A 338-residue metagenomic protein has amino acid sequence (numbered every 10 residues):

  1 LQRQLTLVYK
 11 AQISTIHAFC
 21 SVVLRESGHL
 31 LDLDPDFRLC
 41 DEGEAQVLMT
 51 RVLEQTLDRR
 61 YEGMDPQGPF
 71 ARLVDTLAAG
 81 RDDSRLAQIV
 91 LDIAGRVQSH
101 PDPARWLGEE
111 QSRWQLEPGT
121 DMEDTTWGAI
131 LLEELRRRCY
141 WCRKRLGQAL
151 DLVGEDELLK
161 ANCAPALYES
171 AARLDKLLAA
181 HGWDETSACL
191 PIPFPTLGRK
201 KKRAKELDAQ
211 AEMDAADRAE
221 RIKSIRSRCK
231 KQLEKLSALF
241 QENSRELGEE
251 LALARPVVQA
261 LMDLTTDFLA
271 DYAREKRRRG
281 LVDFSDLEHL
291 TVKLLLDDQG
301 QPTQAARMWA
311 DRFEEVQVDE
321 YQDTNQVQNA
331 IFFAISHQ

Functional and structural regions predicted by a protein language model:
Q2-Q12, G28-A104, E220, S224 (+5 more regions): ATP-hydrolysis module of ASCE/P-loop NTPase motor domains, specifically the Walker B Asp-Glu catalytic pair
T6, H17, L30-L33, L167 (+1 more regions): Preference for short coil/turn "hinge" residues that link or interrupt alpha-helices
T6, T15, T50, T56 (+12 more regions): Residue-identity detector for threonine
V8, V22-V23, V47, V52 (+16 more regions): Extended aliphatic helical segments
Q12-I16, S21, F37-T50, G68 (+3 more regions): Conserved helicase NTPase motor core
V22, D34-A45, F70, V74-A78 (+15 more regions): Short, surface-exposed, charged/polar-biased interaction segments
V22-L30, Q55-R59, G63, E275 (+2 more regions): Conserved, well-folded catalytic cores of nucleic-acid-processing and energy-transducing macromolecular machines
S84-V282: Conserved ATP-driven helicase/translocase motor core recognized via long, highly charged RecA-like/P-loop NTPase domain
